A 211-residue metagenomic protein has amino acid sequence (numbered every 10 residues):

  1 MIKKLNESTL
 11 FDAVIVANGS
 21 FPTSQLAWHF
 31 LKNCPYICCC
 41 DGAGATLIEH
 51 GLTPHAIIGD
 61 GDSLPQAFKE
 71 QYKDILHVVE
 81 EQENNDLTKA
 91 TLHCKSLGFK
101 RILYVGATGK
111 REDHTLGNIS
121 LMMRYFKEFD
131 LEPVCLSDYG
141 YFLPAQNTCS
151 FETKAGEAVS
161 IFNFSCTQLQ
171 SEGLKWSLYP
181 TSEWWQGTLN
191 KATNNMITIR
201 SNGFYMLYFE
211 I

Functional and structural regions predicted by a protein language model:
M1-K69: N-terminal beta-strand-loop-alpha-helix module at the start of alpha/beta ligand-binding or catalytic domains
K4-T9, H29-K32, H50, E70 (+6 more regions): Solvent-exposed alpha-helices and their adjacent loops that cap or buttress functional pockets in soluble metabolic
T9-F11, P35-Y36, D60-V79, M196-I211: Mobile, glycine- and charge-enriched loop segments and immediately flanking short secondary-structure elements within
A17-G19, T108, E210: Structural motif
G42-E128: Acidic/Gly/His-enriched mid-domain segments of enzyme catalytic cores or analogous surface patches that mediate
D74-E80, L131-V134, V159-F162: A glycine-rich helix N-cap at a beta->alpha junction
C94, D113-A155, Y208: Conserved phosphate- and dinucleotide-binding cores of soluble alpha/beta proteins, encompassing both enzyme active
D138, A145-I211: Long, charged alpha-helical interface segments
